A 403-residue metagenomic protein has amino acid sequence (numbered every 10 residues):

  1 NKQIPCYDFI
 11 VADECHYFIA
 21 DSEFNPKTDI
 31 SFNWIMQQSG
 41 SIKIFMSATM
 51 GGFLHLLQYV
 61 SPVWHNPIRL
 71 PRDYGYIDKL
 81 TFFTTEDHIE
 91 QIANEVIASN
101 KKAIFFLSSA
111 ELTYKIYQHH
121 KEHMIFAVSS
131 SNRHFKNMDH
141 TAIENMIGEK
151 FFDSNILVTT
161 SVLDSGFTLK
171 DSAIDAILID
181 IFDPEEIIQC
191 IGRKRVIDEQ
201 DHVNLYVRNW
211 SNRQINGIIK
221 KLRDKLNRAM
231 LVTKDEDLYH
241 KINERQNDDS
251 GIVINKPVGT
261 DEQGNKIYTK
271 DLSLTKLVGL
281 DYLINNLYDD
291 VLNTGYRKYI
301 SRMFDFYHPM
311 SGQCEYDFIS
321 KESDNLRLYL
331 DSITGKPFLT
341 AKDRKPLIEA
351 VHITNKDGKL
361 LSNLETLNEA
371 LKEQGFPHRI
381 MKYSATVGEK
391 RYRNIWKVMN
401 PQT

Functional and structural regions predicted by a protein language model:
K2-M36: SF2 helicase catalytic motif II
V11-A12, S41-A48, I156-T160: Structural recognition of the conserved hydrophobic beta-strand(s) that form the central parallel beta-sheet of P-loop
M50-V96: Interdomain hinge/linker at the junction between the two RecA-like core domains of SF2 helicases
E95-H120: Conserved strand-helix element at the start of the C-terminal RecA-like helicase core
I125-F126, S131-T160: Conserved helicase ATPase core of P-loop NTP-dependent helicases/translocases
F167-I181, V203-Y206: A short beta-strand element within the Helicase C-terminal
D180-L205: Conserved SF2 helicase motif VI
R223-T403: The feature captures the C-terminal accessory region of ATP-dependent helicases and related nucleic-acid translocases
